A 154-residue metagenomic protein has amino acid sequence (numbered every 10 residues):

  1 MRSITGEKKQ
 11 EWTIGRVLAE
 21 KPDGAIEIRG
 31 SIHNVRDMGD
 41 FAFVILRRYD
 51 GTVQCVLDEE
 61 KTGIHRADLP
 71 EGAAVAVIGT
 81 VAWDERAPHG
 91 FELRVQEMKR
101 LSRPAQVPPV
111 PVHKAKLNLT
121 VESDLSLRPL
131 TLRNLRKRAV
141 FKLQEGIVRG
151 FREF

Functional and structural regions predicted by a protein language model:
M1-F154: Class II aminoacyl-tRNA synthetase catalytic cores and aaRS-like
